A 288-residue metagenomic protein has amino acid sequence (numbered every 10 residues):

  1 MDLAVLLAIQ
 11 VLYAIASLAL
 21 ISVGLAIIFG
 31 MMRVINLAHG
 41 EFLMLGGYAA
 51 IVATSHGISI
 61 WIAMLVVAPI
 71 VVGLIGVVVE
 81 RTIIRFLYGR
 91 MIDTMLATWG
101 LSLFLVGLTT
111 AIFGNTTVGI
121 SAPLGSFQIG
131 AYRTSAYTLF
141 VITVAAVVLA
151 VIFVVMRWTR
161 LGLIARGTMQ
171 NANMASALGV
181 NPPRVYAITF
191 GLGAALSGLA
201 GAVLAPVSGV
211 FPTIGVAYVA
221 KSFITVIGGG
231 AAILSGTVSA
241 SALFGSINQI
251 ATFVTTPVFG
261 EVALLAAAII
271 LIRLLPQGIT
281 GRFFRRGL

Functional and structural regions predicted by a protein language model:
M1-L20, A49, I58-L65, R90-M95 (+6 more regions): Membrane-interfacial amphipathic/re-entrant helices at transmembrane-helix boundaries
I9, M31-V78: Membrane-embedded helix boundary and interhelical linker motif in transport proteins
A14-I15, R133-F211, L234-S239: Helix-loop-helix "hairpin" substructures at the membrane interface of multi-pass membrane proteins
L25, I58-S102, L108, S239-F244 (+1 more regions): Alpha-helical transmembrane segments within multi-pass membrane transporters and channels
E41-L45, L87-T110, G215-I227, T255-L275: Pore- or pathway-lining transmembrane helices of multi-pass membrane proteins that form conduits for solutes/ions
S59-I70, A187-S197, G201-A202, V207-I269: Transmembrane alpha-helical segments in multi-pass inner-membrane proteins
W99, L103-G130, F253-G260, T280-L288: Extracellular/periplasmic helix-loop junction at the C-terminal end of a transmembrane helix in multi-pass membrane
I112, Q170-R184, T255-L288: Cytosolic-side transmembrane-helix boundaries in multi-pass membrane proteins
